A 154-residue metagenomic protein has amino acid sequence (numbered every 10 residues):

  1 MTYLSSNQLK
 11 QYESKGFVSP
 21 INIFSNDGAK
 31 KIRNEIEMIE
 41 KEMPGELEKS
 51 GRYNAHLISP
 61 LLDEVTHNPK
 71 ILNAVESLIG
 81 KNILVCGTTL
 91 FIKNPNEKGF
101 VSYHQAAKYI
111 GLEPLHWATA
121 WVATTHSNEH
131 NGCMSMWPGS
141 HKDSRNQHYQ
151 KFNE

Functional and structural regions predicted by a protein language model:
M1-L112, H148-Y149: Non-heme Fe(II)-dependent double-stranded beta-helix
F17-S19, T119-A123, M136: Conserved hydrophobic/aromatic beta-strand scaffold that supports enzyme active sites
N22-F24, T124-N128, G139-H141: Short loop segments at secondary-structure junctions
T88, A118, G132: Change "...and in nucleic-acid phosphodiester-cleaving endonucleases..." to "...and in nucleic-acid processing enzymes
H104, G111-E129: Short, conserved beta-strand element in jelly-roll/cupin
E129-E154: Double-stranded beta-helix
